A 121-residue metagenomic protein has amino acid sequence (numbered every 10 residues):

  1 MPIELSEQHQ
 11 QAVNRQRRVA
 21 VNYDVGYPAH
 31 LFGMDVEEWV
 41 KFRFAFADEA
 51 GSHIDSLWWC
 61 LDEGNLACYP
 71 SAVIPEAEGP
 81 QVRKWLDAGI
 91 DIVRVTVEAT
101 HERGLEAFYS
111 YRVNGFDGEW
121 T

Functional and structural regions predicted by a protein language model:
M1-Q10: A short, compositionally biased domain-edge/stem linker segment
Q11-E37, R83-D87, D91-V93, E98 (+2 more regions): Active-site-adjacent "subsite" loops/lids of carbohydrate-active enzymes
E38-F42, E76-G79: Short, low-complexity, polar/charged sequence segments that are solvent-exposed and flexible
W39-C68: Catalytic domains of carbohydrate-active enzymes, especially glycoside hydrolases
D48-D55, E98-E106: Short, solvent-exposed loop/edge-beta patches enriched in aromatic
A67-Q81, G115-T121: Aromatic- and acidic-residue-enriched segments that line the glycan-binding/catalytic groove of carbohydrate-active
